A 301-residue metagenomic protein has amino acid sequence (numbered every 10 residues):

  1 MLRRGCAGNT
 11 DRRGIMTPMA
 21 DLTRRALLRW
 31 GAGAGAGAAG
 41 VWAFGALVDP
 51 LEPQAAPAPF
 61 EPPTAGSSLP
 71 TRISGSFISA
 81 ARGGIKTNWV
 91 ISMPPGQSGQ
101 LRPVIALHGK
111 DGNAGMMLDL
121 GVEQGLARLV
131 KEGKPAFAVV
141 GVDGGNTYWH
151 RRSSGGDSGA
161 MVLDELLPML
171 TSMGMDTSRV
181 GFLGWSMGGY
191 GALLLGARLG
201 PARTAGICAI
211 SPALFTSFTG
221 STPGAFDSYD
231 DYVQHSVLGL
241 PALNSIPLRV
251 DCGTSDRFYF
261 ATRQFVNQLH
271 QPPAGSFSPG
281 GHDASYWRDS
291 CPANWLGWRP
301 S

Functional and structural regions predicted by a protein language model:
M1-L22: N-terminal secretory signal peptides
R25: Residues within the helices of the helix-turn-helix
L28-S301: Non-catalytic cap/lid and distal C-terminal segments of serine-dependent acyl enzymes
